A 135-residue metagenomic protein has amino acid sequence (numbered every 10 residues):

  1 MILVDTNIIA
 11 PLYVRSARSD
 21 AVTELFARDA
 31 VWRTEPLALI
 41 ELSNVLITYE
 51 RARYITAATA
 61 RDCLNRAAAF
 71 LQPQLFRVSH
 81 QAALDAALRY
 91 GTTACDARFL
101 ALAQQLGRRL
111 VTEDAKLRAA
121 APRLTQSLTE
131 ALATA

Functional and structural regions predicted by a protein language model:
M1, P73, L100-A135: Acidic, PIN/NYN-like endoribonuclease modules and their adjacent C-terminal/linker elements
M1-L37, Y49-R61, T134: Short, well-structured N-terminal submotif of metal-dependent ribonuclease cores
I8-I9, A38, F99, K116-L117: Alpha-helix capping/helix-boundary segments
A21, E41, A119-A120: Phosphate- and divalent-cation-binding pockets in alpha/beta enzyme and binding domains that engage nucleotide-derived
T34-I40, C95-R98: Aromatic- and histidine-enriched alpha-helix N-cap/loop-to-helix transition segments that scaffold the rims
E41-L46, C63-R66, A82, A86: A general alpha-helix detector
N44-R51, Q105: Short glycine/serine- and small hydrophobic-enriched flexible loop segments
F70-E113: Active-site neighborhoods of divalent-metal-dependent phosphate/nucleic-acid chemistry enzymes
